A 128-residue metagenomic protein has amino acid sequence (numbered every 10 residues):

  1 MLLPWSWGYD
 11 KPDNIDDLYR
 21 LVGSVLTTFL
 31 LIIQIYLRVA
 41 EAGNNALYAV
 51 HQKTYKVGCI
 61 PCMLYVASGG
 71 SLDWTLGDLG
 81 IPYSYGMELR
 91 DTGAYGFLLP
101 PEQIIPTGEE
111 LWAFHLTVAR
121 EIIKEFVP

Functional and structural regions predicted by a protein language model:
M1-P128: C-terminal accessory segments enriched in acidic
